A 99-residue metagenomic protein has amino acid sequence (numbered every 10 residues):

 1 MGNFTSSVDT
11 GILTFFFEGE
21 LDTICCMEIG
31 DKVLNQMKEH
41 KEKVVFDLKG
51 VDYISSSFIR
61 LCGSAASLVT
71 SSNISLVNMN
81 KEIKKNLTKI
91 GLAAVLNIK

Functional and structural regions predicted by a protein language model:
G2-D31, G50: STAS-typified acidic loop motif
T23-V95: Amphipathic alpha-helical interaction surfaces in cytosolic regulatory modules
N97-K99: Short acidic-hydrophobic, aromatic-tinged amphipathic segments that line or gate anion-handling sites
